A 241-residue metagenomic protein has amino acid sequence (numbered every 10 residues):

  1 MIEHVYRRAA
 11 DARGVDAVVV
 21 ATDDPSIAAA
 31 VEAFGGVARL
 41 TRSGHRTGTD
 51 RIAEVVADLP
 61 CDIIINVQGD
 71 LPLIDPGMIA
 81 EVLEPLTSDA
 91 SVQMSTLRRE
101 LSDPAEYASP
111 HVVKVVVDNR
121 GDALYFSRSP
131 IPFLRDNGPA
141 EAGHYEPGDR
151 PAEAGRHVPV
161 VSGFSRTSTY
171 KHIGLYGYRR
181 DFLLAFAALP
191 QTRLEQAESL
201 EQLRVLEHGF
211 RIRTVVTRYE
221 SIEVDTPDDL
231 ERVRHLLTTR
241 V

Functional and structural regions predicted by a protein language model:
M1-A21: N-terminal glycine-rich phosphate-binding loop and ensuing alpha1 helix
V15, C61, D89-V92, F210: Short, high-confidence coil segments that cap the C-terminus of an alpha-helix and link into the following beta-strand
V18-V20, I64, S95, A123 (+1 more regions): Hydrophobic/aromatic residues located in beta-strands of well-ordered beta-sheets within soluble catalytic
V19, P25-E84: Short phosphate-binding loop-to-helix
T22-D23, I74, Y178, D225: A conserved hydrophobic position in a structured secondary element of the catalytic/binding core that shapes
I74-E146, R156, F164-T192: Conserved core of the sugar-phosphate nucleotidyltransferase
F164-V241: Conserved alpha/beta core of the MobA/IspD/sugar-nucleotide pyrophosphorylase nucleotidyltransferase superfamily
